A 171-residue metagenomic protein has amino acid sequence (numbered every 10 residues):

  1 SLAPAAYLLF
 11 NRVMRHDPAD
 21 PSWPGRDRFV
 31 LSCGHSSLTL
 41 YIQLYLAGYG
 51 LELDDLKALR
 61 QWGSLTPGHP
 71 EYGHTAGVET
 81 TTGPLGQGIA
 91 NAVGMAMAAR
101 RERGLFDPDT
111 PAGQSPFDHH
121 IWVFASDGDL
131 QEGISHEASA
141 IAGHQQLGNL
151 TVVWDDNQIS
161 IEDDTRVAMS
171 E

Functional and structural regions predicted by a protein language model:
S1-Q145: Cofactor-binding active-site loop characterized by glycine-rich and histidine/acidic residues
V30-S32, N149-D156: Short internal beta-strands
V153-E171: Long, well-ordered, tryptophan-enriched scaffold segments
